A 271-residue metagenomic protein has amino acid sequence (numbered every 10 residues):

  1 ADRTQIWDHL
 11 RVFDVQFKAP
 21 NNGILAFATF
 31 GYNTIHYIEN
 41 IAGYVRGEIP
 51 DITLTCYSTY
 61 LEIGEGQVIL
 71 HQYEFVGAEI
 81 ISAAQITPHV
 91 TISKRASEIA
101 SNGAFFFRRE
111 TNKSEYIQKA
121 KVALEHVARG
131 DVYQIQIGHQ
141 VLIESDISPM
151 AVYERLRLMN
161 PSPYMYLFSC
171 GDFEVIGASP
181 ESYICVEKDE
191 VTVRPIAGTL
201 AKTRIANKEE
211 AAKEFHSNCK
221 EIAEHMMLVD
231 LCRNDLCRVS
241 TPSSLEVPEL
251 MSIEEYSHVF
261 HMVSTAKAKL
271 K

Functional and structural regions predicted by a protein language model:
A1-K271: Extended alpha-helical targeting/anchoring segments, especially N-terminal organellar/secretory targeting helices
